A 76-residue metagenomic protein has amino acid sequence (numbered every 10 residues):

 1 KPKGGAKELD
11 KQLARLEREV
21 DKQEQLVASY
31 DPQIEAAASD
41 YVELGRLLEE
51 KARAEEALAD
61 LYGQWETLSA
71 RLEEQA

Functional and structural regions predicted by a protein language model:
K1-A76: Charged, heptad-repeat coiled-coil alpha-helices that serve as long linker/dimerization "arms" in large NTP-dependent
